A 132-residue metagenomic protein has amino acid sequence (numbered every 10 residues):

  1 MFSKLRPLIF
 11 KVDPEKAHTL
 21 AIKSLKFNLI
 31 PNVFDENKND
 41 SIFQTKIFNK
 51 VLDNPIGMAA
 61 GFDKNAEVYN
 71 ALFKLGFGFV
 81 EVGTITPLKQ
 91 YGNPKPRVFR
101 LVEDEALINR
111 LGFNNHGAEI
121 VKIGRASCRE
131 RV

Functional and structural regions predicted by a protein language model:
F2-T45, N109-N114, A118-E119: An N-cap/entry alpha-helix motif that binds or orients negatively charged groups
D13, M58, V80, V121: Conserved, mostly hydrophobic/aromatic
I22, A66-N70, K74, A118-K122: Amphipathic, non-transmembrane alpha-helical secondary structure
L29-E67: Active-site-flanking structural segment that lines cofactor/substrate pockets
L52, A66-L88: Active-site cofactor/substrate anionic-group-binding motifs, chiefly glycine- and Lys/Arg-rich phosphate-binding loops
F62, I85, V132: Hydrophobic pocket-lining residues within nucleotide cofactor-binding pockets
L88-H116: Flexible glycine-/small-residue-enriched beta->alpha junction loops that bind anionic phosphate/pyrophosphate groups
I123-V132: Residue-level detector of conserved catalytic or cofactor/ligand-binding positions in enzyme active sites
